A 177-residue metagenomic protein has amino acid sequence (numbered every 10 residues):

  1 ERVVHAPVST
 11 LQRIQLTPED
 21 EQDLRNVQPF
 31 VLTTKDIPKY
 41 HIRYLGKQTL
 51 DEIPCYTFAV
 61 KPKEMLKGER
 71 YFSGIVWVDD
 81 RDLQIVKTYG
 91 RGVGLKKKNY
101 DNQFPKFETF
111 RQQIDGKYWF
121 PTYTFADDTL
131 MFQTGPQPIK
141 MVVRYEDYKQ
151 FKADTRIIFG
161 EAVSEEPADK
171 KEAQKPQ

Functional and structural regions predicted by a protein language model:
E1-S73, D80-V86, R91-P105, Q113-G116 (+2 more regions): Structured extracytoplasmic
